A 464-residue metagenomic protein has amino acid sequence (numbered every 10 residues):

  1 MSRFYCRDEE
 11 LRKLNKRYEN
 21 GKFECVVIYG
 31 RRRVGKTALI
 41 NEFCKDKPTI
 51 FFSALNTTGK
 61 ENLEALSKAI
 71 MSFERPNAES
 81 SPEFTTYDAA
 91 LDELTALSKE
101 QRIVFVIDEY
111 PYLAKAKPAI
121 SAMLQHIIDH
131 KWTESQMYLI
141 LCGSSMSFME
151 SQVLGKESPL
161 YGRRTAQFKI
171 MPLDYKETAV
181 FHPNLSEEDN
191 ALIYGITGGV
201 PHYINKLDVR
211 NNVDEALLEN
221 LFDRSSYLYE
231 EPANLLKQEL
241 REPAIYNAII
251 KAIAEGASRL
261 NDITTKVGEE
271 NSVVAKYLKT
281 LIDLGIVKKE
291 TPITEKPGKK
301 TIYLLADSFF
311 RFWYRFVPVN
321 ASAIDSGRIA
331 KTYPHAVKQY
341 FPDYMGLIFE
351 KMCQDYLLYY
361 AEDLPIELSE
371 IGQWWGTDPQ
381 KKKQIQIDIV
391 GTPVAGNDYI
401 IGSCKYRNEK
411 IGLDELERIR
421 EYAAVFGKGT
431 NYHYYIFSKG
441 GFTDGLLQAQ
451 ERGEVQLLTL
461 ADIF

Functional and structural regions predicted by a protein language model:
M1-A330, P334: Phosphate-binding site recognition
I293, I302-F464: A cross-kingdom feature that marks ATP-driven nucleic-acid transaction machinery
